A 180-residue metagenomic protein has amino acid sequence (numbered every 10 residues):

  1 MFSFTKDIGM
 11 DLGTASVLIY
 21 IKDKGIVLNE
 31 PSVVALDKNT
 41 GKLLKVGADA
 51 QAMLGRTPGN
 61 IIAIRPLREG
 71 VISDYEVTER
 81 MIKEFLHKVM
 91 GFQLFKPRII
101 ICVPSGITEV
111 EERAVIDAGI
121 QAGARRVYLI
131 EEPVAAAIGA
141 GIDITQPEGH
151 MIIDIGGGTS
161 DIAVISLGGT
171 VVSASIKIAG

Functional and structural regions predicted by a protein language model:
M1-I155, A163-G180: Nucleotide/phosphate-binding catalytic cleft detector across ATP-hydrolyzing and phosphate-transferring enzymes
S160: Metal-dependent DNA phosphodiester-chemistry modules and their immediately adjacent helices/loops in DNA-processing
